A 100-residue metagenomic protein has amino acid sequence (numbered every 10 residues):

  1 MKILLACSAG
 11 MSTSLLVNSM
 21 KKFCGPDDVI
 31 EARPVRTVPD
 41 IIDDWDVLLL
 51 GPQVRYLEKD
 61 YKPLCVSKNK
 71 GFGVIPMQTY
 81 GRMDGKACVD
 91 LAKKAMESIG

Functional and structural regions predicted by a protein language model:
K2-T37: Conserved active-site segments centered on acidic
A9, Q53-R55: Short glycine-rich anion-binding loops that position phosphate/pyrophosphate groups of nucleotides and phosphorylated
N18-K22, P63, D90, K94: Short, well-ordered alpha-helices that flank and scaffold nucleotide-derived cofactor binding pockets
D40-I41, L91: CheY-like receiver
I42-V47: Short acidic/histidine-rich motifs immediately flanking catalytic phosphotransfer sites in two-component signaling
L49-P52, K59: Glycine-rich phosphate-binding loop
Y56-T79: A short, gly/pro- and small-residue-rich
F72-G100: Ser/Thr/Gly-rich flexible loops in soluble cytosolic domains mediating phosphotransfer, phosphorylation
